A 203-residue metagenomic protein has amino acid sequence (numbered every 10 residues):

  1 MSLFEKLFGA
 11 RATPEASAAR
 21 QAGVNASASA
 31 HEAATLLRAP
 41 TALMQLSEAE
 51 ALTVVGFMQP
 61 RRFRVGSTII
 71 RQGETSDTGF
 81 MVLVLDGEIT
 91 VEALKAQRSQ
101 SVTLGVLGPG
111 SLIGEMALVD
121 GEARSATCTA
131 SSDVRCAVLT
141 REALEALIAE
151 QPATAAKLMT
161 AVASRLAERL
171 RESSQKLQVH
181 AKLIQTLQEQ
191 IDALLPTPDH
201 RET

Functional and structural regions predicted by a protein language model:
M1-T203: Cytosolic regulatory regions built on CNB/CRP/Popeye-like sensor folds
